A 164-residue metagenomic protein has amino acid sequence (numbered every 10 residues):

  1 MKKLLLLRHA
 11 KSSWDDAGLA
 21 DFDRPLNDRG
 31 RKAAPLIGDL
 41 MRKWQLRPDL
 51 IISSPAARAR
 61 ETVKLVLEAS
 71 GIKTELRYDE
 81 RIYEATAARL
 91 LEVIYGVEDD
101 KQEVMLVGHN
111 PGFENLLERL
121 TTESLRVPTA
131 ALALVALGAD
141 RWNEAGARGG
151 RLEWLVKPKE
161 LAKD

Functional and structural regions predicted by a protein language model:
K2-K3, L7-A85, R89, S124-V127 (+1 more regions): Active-site-proximal alpha-helix that buttresses catalytic centers in soluble enzyme cores
K11, A56, P111, A139 (+1 more regions): Short, glycine/serine-rich, charged loops/turns that create anion-binding and catalytic segments at active sites
G18, L117-T121, G146: Short, flexible helix/strand-to-coil boundary loops that buttress conserved ligand/catalytic motifs in alpha/beta
L91-G96: Short, surface-exposed amphipathic charged segments that create phosphate/polyanion-binding patches used for binding
V97-A131: Non-DNA-binding regulatory cores of transcription-related proteins, predominantly C-terminal effector-binding
E123-E153: Domain-level recognition of soluble alpha/beta enzyme cores, biased toward histidine phosphatases/phosphomutases
R151-D164: Charged phosphate-binding loop/patch that engages nucleotide di/tri-phosphates or the phosphate backbone of nucleic
